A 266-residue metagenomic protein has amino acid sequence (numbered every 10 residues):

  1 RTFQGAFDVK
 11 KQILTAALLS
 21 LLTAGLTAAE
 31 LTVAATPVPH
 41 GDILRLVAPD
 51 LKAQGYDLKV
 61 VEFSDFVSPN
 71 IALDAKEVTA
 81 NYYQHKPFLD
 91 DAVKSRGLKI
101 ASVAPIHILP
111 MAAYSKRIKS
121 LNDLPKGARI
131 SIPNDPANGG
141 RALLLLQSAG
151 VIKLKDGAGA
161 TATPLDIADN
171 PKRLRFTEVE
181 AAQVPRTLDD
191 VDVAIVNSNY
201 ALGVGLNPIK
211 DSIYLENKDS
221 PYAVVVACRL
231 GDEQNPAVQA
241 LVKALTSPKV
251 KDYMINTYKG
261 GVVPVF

Functional and structural regions predicted by a protein language model:
P37-K59: Short, polar/charged alpha-helical segment
V60-I71, A158-R186: Short helix-initiation/N-cap motifs at beta->coil->alpha
F66-G97, A112, K119, A142 (+1 more regions): Pocket-flanking alpha-helical
D74-Q84, A128, V151, K172-L174 (+1 more regions): Alpha-to-beta junction loops
D91-V103, I118, D190, I195 (+1 more regions): Ligand-binding "clamshell"
V103-K153, K251: A conserved helix-loop-strand patch within extracytoplasmic ligand-binding domains of the periplasmic binding
P110-L121, A223-N235: A bilobed periplasmic-binding-protein/Venus flytrap-type ligand-binding module shared by bacterial periplasmic
N138-Q147, L245-V265: Periplasmic-binding protein-like
